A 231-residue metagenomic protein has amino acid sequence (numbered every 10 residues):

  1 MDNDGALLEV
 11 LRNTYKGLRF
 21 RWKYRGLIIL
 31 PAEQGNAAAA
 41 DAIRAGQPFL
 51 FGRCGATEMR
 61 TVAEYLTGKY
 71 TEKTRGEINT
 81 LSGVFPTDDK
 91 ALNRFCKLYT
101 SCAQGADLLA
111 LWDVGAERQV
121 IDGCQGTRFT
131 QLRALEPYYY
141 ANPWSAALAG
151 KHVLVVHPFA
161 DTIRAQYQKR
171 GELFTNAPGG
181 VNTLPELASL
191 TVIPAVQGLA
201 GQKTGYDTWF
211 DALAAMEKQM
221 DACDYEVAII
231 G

Functional and structural regions predicted by a protein language model:
D2-S189: Electropositive, gly/pro-rich neighborhoods at or near active sites that engage anionic ligands
H157, Y225-G231: Glycine-rich anion-binding loop/nest that anchors nucleotide
P185-V227: A mid-sequence, solvent-exposed acidic-amphipathic segment
